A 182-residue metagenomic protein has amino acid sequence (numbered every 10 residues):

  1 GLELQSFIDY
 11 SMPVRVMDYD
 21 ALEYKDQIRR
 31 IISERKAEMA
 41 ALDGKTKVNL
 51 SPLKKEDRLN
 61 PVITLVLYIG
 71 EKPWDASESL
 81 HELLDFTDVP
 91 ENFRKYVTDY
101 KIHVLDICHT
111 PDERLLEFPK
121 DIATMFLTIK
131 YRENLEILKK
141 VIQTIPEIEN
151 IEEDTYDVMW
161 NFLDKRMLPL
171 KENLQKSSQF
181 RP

Functional and structural regions predicted by a protein language model:
G1-P182: Elongated, amphipathic alpha-helical interaction scaffolds
